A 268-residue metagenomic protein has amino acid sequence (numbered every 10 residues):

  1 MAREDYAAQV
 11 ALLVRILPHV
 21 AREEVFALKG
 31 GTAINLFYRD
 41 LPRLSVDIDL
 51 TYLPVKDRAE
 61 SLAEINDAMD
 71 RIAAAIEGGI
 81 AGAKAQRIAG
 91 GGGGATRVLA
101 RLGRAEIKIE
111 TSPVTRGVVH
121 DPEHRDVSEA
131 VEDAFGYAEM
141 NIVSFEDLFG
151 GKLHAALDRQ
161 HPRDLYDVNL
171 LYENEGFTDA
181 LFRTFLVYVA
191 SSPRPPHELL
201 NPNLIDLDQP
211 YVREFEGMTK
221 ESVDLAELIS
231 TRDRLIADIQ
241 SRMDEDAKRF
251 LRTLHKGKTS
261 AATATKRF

Functional and structural regions predicted by a protein language model:
M1-F268: Compositionally biased terminal segments of proteins
